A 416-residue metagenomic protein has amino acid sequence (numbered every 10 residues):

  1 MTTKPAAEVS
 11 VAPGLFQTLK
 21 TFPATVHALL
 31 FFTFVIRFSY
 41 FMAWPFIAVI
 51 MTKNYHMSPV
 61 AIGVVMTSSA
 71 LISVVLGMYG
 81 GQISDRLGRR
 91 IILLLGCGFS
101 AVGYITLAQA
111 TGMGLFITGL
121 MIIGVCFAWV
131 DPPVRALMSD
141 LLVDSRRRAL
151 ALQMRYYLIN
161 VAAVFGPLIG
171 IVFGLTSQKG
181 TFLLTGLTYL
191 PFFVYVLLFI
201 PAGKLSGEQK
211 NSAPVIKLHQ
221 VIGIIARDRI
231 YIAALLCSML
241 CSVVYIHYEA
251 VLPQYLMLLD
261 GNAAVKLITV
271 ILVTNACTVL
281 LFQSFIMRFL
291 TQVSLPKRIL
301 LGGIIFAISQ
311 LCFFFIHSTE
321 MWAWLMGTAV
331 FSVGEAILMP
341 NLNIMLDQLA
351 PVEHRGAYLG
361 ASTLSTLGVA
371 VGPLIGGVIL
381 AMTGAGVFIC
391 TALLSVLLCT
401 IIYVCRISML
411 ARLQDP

Functional and structural regions predicted by a protein language model:
T2-P23, P201-A234: Juxtamembrane intracellular "pre-TM" segments in multi-pass secondary transporters
P45-V60, A250-I271: Short amphipathic helix-loop junctions that connect adjacent transmembrane helices in Major Facilitator Superfamily/SLC
A70-M78, A163-V164, A276-S284, V369-L374: Residue-level signature of mid-helix packing/kink "hotspots" within the transmembrane helices of 12-pass Major
V74-T111: Conserved MFS/SLC helix-loop-helix module at the cytosolic interface between two early adjacent transmembrane helices
L76-G88, L281-L295, L380: Helix-to-loop junctions at the C-terminal end of transmembrane segments in multipass secondary transporters
G98-T111, I304-S318: C-terminal ends and interior cores of transmembrane alpha-helices in multi-pass membrane transporters/permeases
M121-I159: Cytoplasmic helix-loop-helix junction between adjacent transmembrane helices in 12-TM secondary transporters
L349-M382: A late C-terminal transmembrane helix in Major Facilitator Superfamily
